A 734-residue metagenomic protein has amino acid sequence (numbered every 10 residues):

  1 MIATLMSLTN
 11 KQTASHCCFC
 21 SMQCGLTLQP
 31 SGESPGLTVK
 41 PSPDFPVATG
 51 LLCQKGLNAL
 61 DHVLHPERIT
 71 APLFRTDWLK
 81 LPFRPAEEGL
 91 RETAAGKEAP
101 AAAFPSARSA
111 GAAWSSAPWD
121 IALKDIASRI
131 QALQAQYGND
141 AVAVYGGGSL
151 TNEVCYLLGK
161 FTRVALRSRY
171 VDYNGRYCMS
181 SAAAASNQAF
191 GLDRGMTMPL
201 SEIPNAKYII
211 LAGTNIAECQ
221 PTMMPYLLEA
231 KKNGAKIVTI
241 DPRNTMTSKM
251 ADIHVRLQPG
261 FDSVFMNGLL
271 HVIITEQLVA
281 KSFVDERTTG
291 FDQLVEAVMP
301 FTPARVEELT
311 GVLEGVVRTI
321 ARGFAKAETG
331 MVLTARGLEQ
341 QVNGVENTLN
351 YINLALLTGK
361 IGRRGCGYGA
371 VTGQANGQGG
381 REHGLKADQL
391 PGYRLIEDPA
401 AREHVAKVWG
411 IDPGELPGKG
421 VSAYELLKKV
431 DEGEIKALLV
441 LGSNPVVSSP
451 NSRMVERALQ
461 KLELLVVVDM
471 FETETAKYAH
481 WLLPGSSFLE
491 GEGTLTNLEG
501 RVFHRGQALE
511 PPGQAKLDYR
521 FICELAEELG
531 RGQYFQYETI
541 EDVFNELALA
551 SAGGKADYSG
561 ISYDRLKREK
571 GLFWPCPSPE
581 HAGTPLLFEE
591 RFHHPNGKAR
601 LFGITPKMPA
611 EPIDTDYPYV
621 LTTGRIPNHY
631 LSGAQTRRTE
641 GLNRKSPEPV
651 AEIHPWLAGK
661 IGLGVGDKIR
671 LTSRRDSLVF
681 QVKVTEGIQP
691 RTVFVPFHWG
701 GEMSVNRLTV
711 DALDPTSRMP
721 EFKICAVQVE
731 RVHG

Functional and structural regions predicted by a protein language model:
M1-E276, R287, L294, L313 (+6 more regions): N-terminal export/assembly segments and adjacent metallocofactor-ligating motifs of anaerobic energy-metabolism
L37, A280-K281, V317, M331-V332 (+10 more regions): Acidic/polar loop patches that form or flank catalytic/metal-binding clefts of enzymes that bind anionic ligands
L81-P82, P100, F104-S115, L278-E314 (+7 more regions): N-terminal leader/propeptide and maturation segments of large enzyme subunits in energy/redox metabolism and hydrolases
A102, P512-Q514, D518-E569, S632 (+2 more regions): Long, contiguous, secondary-structure-rich segments that constitute the structural scaffold of globular domains
R108, I209, M250-A251, F301-R305 (+2 more regions): Flexible glycine/proline-enriched surface loops and loop-helix/loop-strand junctions
A143-L150, L309-L313, A335-V342, Q374 (+1 more regions): Conserved short loop/turn motifs at secondary-structure junctions
Y156-L228, N233-I240, S263-N267, E308 (+4 more regions): Extended redox/cofactor-interaction regions of prokaryotic respiratory oxidoreductases
K249-L257, P484-S486, E490, G500-P512 (+1 more regions): Short beta-alpha connecting loops at secondary-structure transitions that line or flank enzyme active sites
